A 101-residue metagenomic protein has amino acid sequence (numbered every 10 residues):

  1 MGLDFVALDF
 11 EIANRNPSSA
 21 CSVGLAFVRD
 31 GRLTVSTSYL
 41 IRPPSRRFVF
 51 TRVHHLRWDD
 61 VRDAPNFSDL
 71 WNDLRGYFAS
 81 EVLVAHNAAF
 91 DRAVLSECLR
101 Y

Functional and structural regions predicted by a protein language model:
M1-Y101: Conserved non-catalytic scaffold segment of RNase H-like nuclease domains
